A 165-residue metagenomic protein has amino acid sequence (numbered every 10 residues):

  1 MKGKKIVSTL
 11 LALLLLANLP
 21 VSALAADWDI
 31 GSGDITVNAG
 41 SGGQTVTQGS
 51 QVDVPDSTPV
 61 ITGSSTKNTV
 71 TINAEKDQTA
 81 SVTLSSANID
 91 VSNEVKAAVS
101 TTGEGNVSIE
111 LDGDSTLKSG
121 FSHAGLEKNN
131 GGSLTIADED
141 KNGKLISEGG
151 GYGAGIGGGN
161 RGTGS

Functional and structural regions predicted by a protein language model:
M1-K2: N-terminal secretory signal peptides that target proteins for export/translocation
K5-S165: A composition-driven surface/loop motif
